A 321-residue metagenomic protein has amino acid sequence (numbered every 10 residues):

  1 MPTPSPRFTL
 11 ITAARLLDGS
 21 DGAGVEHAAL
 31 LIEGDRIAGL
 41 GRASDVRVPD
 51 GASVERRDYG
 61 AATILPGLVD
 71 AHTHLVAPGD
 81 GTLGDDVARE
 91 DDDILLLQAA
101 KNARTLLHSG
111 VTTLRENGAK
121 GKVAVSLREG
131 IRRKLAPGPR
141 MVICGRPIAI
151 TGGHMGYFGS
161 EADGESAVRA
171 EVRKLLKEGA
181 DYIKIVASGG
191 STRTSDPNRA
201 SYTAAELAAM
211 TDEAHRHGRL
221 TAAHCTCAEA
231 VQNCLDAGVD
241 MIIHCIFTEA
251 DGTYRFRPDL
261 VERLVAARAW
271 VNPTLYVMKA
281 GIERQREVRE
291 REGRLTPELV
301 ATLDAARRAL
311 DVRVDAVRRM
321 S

Functional and structural regions predicted by a protein language model:
P2-F8, L16, S20-L65: Histidine-rich, glycine-flanked metal-binding segment
A62-R133, A205, T226-A237: Metal-associated gating/positioning segment near the N- to mid-region
G67-G84, V142-F158, L207-D212, E290-P297: N-terminal small/glycine-rich loop or linker at the start of catalytic domains across soluble metabolic enzymes
H72-H74, H215, H224, H244 (+1 more regions): Histidine-centered divalent metal-coordination motifs
G84-L97, G153-A170, R199, L220-A222: Active-site mouth loops of central-metabolism enzymes
Q98-A124, G138-A149, A180-R193, R219-L220 (+3 more regions): Divalent metal-dependent hydrolysis catalytic cores, especially in the metallo-beta-lactamase
E129-P147, N198-A223, L264-A269, P273: Alpha-helix-loop-beta-strand connector modules within alpha/beta enzyme cores
A170-R193, P197, L235, C245-S321: Active-site neighborhoods of metal-dependent hydrolases
